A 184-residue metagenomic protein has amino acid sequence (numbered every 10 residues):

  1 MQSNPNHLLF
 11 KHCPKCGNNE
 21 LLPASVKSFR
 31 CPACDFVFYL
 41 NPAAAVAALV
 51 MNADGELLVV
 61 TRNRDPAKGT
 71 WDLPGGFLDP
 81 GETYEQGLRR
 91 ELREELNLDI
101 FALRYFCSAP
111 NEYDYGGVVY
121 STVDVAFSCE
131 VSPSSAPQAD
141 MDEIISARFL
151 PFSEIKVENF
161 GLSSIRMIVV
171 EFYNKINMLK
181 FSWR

Functional and structural regions predicted by a protein language model:
M1-L9, S134-R184: Nudix hydrolase/Nudix homology domain
Q2-S3, N52-E94: Conserved Nudix-box catalytic region and its N-terminal flanking loop in Nudix hydrolases and closely related
N6-F10, K27, A44: Short metal-coordination and nucleic-acid-contact micro-motifs, chiefly zinc-binding Cys/His arrays
C13-C16, C31-C34: Short cysteine-rich clusters marking metal-coordination/redox-active sites
N19-L21, F38: Cys/His-rich microdomains that often coordinate metals
P23, D99-S108: A short coil-to-beta-strand element that immediately follows conserved catalytic motifs
A33-L57, F77: Conserved N-terminal beta-strand and adjoining loop/helix that marks the start of the Nudix/MutT-like hydrolase domain
C107-A136: Active-site-adjacent beta-strand/loop module that shapes the phosphate/pyrophosphate-binding cleft
